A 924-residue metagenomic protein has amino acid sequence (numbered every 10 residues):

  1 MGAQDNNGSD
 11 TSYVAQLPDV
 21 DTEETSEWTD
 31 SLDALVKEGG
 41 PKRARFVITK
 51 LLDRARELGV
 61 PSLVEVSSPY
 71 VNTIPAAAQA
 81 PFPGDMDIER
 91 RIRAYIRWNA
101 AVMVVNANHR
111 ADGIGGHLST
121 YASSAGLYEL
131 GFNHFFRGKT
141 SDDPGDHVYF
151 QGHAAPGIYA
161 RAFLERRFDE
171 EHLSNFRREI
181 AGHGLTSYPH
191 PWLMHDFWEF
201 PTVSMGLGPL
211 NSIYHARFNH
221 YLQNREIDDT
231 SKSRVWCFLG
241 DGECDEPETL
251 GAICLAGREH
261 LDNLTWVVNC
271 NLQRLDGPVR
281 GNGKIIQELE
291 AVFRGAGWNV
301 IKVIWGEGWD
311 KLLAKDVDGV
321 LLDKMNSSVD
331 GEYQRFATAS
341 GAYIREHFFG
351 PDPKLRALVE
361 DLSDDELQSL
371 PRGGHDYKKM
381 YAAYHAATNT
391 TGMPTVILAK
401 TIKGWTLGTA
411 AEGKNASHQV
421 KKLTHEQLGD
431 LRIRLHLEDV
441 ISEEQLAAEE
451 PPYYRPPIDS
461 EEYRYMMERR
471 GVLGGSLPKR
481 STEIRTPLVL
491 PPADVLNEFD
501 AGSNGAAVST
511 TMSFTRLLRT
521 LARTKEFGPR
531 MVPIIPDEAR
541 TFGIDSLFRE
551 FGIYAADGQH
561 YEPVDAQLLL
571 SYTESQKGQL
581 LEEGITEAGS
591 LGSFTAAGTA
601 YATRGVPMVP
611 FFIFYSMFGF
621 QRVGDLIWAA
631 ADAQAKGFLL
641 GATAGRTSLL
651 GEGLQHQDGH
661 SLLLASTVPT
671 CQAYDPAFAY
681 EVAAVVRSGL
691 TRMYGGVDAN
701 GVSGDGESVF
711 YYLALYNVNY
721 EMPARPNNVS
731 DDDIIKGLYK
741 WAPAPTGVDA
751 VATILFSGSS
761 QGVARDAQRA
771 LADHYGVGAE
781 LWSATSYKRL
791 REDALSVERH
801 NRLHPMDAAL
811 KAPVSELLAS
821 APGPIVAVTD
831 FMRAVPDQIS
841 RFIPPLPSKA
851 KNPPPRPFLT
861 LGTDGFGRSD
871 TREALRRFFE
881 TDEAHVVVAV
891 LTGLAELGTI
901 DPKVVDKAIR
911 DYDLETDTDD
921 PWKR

Functional and structural regions predicted by a protein language model:
G2-D5, A181-P201, L207, Y221-K232 (+8 more regions): Thiamine diphosphate
G2-E165, V508-T524, G528, I535: N-terminal amphipathic, basic-rich helices that act as targeting or association modules
Y13-V14, S31-A34, P81-E89, A107-G116 (+14 more regions): Glycine- and acidic
P81-D112, H117-E259, N282-G283, I544-L547 (+4 more regions): Cofactor-binding active-site loop characterized by glycine-rich and histidine/acidic residues
F82-A100, Y121, F136-K139, D146 (+10 more regions): Non-catalytic terminal/interface segments that mediate subunit docking, oligomerization, and allosteric communication
V235, G240-E243, T401, E538 (+2 more regions): Active-site metal-binding loops of divalent metal-dependent hydrolases
C237-F238, C244, D625-R646, G651: A structural-propensity feature for long, helix-poor, extended segments
C237-F238, W266, I534, L640 (+2 more regions): Residue-level marker for buried hydrophobic side chains located in beta-strands that build the well-ordered beta-sheet
